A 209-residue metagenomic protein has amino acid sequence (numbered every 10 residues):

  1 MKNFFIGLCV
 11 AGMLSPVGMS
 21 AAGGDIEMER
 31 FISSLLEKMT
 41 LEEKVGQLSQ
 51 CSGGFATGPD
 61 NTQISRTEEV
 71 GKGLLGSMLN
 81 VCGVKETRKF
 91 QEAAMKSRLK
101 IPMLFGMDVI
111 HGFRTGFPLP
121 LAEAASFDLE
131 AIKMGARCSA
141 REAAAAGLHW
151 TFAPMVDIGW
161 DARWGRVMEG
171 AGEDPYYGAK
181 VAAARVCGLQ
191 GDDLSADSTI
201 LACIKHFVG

Functional and structural regions predicted by a protein language model:
M1-F4: Positively charged n-region of N-terminal signal peptides that target proteins for export
G7-P16: Bacterial N-terminal signal peptides
A21-G209: N-terminal beta-rich core of secreted/periplasmic extracellular enzymes
